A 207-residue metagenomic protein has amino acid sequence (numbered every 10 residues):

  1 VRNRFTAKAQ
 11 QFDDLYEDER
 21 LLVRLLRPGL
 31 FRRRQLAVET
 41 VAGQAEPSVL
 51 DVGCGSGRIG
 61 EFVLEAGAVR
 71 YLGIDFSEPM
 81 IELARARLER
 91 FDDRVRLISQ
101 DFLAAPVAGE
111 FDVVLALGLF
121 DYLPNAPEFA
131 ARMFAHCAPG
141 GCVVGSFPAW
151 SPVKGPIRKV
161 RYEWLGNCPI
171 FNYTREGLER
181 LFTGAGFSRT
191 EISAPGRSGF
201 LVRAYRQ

Functional and structural regions predicted by a protein language model:
V1-A42: Conserved class I S-adenosyl-L-methionine
S56-L103: Class I SAM-dependent methyltransferase SAM/SAH-binding core
L115: A conserved beta-strand element that flanks and buttresses the S-adenosyl-L-methionine
G118-L119: Short catalytic micro-motifs in class I SAM-dependent methyltransferases
P127-P139: A short glycine-rich, Lys/Arg-flanked "PGG" loop and its adjoining helix->strand segment in the class I
G141-F147: Conserved beta-strand signature within the Rossmann-like core of class I S-adenosyl-L-methionine
A149-P169: Short, glycine-/aromatic-enriched active-site segment of Class I SAM-dependent methyltransferases
P169-A185: Short alpha-helix
